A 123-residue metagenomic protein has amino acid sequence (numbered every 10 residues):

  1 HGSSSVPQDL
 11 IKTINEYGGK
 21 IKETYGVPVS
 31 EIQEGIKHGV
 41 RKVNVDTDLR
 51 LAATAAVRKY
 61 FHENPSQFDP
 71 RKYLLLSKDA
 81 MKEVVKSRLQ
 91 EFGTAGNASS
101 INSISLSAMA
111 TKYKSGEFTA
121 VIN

Functional and structural regions predicted by a protein language model:
G2-N123: Metal-centered catalytic cores of metalloenzymes
